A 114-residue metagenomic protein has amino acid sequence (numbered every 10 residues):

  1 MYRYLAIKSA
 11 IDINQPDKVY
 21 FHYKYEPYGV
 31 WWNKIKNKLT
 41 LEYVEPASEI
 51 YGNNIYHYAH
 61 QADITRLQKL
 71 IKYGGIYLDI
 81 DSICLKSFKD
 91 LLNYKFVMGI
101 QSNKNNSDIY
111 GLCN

Functional and structural regions predicted by a protein language model:
Y4-K8, T65-Q68: Short, contiguous clusters of charged residues that form electrostatic/catalytic patches at enzyme active sites, used
L5-D17: Short, acidic, metal-binding catalytic loop of nucleotide-sugar glycosyltransferases
N14-P16, K36-K38, L92-N93: Short, well-ordered coil/turn elements that cap or connect secondary structure elements
K24-Q68: Active-site-proximal specificity loops/subdomain of glycosyltransferases
Y58-Y110: GT-A fold catalytic core of metal-dependent nucleotide-sugar glycosyltransferases, centered on the diacidic
C113-N114: Short glycine- and hydrophobic/aromatic-rich loop-to-beta-strand nucleating segment in the catalytic cores
